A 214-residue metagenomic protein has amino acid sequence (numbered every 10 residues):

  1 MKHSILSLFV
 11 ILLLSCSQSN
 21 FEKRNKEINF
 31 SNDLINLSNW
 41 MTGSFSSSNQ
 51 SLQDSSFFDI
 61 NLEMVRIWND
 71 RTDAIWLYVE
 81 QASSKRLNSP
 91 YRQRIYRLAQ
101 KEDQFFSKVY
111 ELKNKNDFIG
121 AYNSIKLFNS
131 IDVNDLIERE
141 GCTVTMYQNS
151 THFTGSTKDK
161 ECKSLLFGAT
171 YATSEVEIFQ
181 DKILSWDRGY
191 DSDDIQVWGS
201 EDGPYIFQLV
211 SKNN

Functional and structural regions predicted by a protein language model:
M1-I5: Positively charged n-region of N-terminal signal peptides that target proteins for export
L8-F9: Internal catalytic domains of large membrane-associated glycosyltransferases
L14-S15: C-terminal motif of bacterial Sec signal peptides marking the signal peptidase cleavage site
N20-E27: Short, low-complexity, disordered segments immediately C-terminal to signal peptides in bacterial exported proteins
K26, I60, V79, L166-F167: Generic alpha-helix detector with strongest preference for long hydrophobic helices that associate with membranes
S31-T42, S48, D59, S84-N214: Calycin-type beta-barrel ligand-binding domains and close structural analogs
L34-N36, S46-T72: Short, solvent-exposed loop/hinge segments that bridge or flank secondary-structure elements
L62-Y91: N-terminal glycine/threonine-rich, aromatic-flanked beta-hairpin/loop signature
